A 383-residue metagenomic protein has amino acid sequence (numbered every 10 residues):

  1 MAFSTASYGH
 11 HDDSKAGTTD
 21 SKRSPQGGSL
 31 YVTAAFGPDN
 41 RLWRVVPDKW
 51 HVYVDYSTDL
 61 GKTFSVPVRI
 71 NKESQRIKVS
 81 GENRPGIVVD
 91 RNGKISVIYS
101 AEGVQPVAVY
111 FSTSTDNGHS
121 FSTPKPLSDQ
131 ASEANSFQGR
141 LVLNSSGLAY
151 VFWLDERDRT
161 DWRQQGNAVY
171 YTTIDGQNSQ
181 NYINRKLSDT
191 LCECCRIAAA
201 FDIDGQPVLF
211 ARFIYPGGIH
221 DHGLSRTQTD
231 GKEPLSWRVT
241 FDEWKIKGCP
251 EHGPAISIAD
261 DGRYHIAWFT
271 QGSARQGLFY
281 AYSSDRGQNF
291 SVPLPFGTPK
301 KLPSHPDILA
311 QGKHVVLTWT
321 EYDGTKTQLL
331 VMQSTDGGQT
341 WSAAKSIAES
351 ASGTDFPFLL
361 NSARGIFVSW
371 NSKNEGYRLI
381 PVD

Functional and structural regions predicted by a protein language model:
Y8-D383: Extracellular, repeat-based ectodomains that mediate carbohydrate processing or recognition
